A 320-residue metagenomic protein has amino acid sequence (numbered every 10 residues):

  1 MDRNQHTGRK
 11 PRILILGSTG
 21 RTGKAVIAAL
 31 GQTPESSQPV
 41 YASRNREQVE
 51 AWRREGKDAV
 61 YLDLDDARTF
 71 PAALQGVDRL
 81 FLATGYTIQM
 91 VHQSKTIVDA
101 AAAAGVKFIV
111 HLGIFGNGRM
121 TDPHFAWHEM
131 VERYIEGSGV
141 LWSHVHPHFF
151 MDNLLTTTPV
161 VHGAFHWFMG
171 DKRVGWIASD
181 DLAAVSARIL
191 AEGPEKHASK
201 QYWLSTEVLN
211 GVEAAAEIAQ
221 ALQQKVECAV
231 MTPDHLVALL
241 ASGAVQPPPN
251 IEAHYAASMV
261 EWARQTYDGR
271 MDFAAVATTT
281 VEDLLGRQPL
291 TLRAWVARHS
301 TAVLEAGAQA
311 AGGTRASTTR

Functional and structural regions predicted by a protein language model:
D2-V49, D65-R68, Q75, Y86-K95 (+5 more regions): Oxidoreductase cofactor-interface core, primarily capturing Rossmann-like NAD(P)-dependent enzymes
R3-H6, V237-R320: A hydrophobic C-terminal alpha-helical subdomain
L14, V60, L285: Conserved Rossmann-like nucleotide-binding pocket used by diverse enzymes that bind dinucleotide cofactors
W52-D66: Rossmann-fold cofactor-recognition segment
K57-D58, R79, A191, Q223 (+3 more regions): Residue-level marker of structural boundaries
